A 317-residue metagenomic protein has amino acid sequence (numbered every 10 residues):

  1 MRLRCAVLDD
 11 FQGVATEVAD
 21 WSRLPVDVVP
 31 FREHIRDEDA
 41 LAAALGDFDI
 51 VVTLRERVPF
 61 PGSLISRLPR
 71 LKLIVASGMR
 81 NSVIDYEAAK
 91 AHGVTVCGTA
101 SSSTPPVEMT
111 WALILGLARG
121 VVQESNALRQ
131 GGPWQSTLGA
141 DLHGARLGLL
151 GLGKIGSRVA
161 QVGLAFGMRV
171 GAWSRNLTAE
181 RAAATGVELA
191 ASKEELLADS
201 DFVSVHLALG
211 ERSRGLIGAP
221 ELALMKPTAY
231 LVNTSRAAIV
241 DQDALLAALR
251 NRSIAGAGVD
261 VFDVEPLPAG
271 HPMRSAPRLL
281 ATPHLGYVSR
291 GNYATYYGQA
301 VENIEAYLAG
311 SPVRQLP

Functional and structural regions predicted by a protein language model:
M1-C97, G218, L224: An N-terminal-biased, well-structured beta-alpha scaffold segment characteristic of Rossmann-like dinucleotide-binding
D10, L152-G153: Glycine-rich Rossmann-fold phosphate-binding loop(s) that bind the pyrophosphate of adenine dinucleotide cofactors
V26, V94, V187-E188, R278-L279: Short, conserved active-site loop motifs that form the nucleotide-linked donor/cofactor pocket
A43-G46, E56-L64, N176-P272: Rossmann-like adenosine-cofactor binding region
I50-T53, A76, S204-V205, N233 (+1 more regions): Redox-cofactor binding/interface segments in oxidoreductases and associated redox assembly factors
H92-V94, G98-R146, L150, Q161 (+5 more regions): Phosphate-binding beta-alpha-beta segment of Rossmann-like dinucleotide-binding domains, i.e., the NAD(P)
V96, T228-P317: Rossmann-like dinucleotide-binding domain for NAD(H)/NADP(H)
G156-S157: N-terminal Rossmann-fold NAD(P) dinucleotide-binding loop
